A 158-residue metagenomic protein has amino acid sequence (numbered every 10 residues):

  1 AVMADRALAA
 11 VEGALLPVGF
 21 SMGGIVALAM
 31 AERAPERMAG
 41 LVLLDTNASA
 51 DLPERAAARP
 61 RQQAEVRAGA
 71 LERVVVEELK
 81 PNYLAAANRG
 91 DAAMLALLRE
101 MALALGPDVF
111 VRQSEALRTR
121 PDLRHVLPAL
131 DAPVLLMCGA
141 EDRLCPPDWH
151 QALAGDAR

Functional and structural regions predicted by a protein language model:
A1-V18, E32-A34: Active-site loop/oxyanion-hole signature of alpha/beta-hydrolase fold enzymes
L16, A39-V42, P128: Residue in the alpha/beta-hydrolase core beta-strand immediately N-terminal to the catalytic nucleophile
P17-G19, L44, M137: Short beta-strand immediately N-terminal to the catalytic nucleophile in serine-hydrolase-like folds
G19-G23, A27: Gly/Ala-rich beta-loop-alpha elbow adjacent to hydrolase catalytic centers
E32-E77: Flexible "cap/lid" loop of the alpha/beta hydrolase fold
D51-R55, A70-A129: Conserved alpha/beta-hydrolase catalytic His-Asp/Glu region
A129-L130, L136-C138, D142: Short beta-strand/loop motif that positions the catalytic acidic residue of the alpha/beta-hydrolase fold
A132, P146-G155: Short alpha-helix in the alpha/beta-hydrolase fold that links the catalytic acid
